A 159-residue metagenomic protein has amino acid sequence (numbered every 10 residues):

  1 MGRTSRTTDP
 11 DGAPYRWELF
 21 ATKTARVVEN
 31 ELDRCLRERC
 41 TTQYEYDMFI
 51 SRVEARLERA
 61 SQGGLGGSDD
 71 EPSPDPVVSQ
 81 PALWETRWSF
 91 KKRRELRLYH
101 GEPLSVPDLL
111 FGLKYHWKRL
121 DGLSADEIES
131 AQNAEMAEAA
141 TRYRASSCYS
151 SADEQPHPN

Functional and structural regions predicted by a protein language model:
M1-E95, S105-D108, W117-N159: Basic, Lys/Arg-enriched alpha-helical interface segments
L113-K114: Active-site-proximal beta-strands of protease catalytic cores
